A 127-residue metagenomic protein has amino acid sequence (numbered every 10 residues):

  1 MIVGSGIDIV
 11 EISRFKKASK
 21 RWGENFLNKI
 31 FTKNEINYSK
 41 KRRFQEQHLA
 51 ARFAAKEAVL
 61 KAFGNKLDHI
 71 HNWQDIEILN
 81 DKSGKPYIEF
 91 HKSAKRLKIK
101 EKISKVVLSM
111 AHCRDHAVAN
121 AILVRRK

Functional and structural regions predicted by a protein language model:
M1-K127: Core catalytic alpha/beta fold that binds nucleotide/phospho-ligands
